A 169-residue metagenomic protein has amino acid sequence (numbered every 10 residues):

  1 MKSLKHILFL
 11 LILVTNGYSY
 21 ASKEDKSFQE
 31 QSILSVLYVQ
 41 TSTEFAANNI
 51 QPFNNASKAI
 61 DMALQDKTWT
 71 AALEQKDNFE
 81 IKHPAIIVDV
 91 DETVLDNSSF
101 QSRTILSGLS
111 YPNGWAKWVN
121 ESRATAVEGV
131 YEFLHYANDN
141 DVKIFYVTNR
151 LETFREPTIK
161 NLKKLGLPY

Functional and structural regions predicted by a protein language model:
M1-I7: Bacterial N-terminal signal peptides that target proteins for export
I7-N16: Bacterial N-terminal signal peptides
Y18-V88: Non-catalytic pre-domain segments flanking phosphatase-related domains
F53, S57, Y131-L134, R155 (+1 more regions): Extracytoplasmic/secreted envelope proteins and their assembly/folding machinery, especially bacterial periplasmic
S102-E121: A solvent-exposed, charged loop/short amphipathic helix patch at secondary-structure junctions
A116-F145, E152-T153: Short, acidic loop-to-helix structural element flanking the phosphoryl-transfer center in phosphate-processing enzymes
N138-V142, R150-Y169: Substrate-recognition/cap helix-loop segment adjacent to the acidic, metal-dependent catalytic center of Asp-based
